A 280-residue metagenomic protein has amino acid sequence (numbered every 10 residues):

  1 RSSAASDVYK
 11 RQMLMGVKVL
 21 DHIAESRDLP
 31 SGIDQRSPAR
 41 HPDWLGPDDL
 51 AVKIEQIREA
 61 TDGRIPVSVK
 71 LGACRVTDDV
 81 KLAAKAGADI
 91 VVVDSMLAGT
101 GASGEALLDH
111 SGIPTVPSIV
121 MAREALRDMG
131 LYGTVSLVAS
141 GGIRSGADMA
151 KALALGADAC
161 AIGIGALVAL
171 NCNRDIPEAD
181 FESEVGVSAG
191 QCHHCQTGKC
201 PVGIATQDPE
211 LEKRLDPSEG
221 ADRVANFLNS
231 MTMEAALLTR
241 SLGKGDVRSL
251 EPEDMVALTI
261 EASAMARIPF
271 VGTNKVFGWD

Functional and structural regions predicted by a protein language model:
R1-A5, Y9: Single conserved hydrophobic/aromatic residue that forms the stacking wall/gate of nucleotide- or nucleobase-binding
A4-A5, A88, A157, A262: Long alpha-helical scaffolds
R11-L14: Short, glycine/charged-enriched hinge/interface segments at domain edges or termini
V19-R27: ATP-dependent carboxylate/acyl-activation modules
R27-P30, L97: Active-site-adjacent bridging/hinge elements
S31-Q35: Short glycine/proline-rich turn/loop motifs
R36-E212: Glycine-rich phosphate/ribose-binding loops and adjacent secondary-structure elements that form binding surfaces
D208-D280: C-terminal extensions of enzymes
